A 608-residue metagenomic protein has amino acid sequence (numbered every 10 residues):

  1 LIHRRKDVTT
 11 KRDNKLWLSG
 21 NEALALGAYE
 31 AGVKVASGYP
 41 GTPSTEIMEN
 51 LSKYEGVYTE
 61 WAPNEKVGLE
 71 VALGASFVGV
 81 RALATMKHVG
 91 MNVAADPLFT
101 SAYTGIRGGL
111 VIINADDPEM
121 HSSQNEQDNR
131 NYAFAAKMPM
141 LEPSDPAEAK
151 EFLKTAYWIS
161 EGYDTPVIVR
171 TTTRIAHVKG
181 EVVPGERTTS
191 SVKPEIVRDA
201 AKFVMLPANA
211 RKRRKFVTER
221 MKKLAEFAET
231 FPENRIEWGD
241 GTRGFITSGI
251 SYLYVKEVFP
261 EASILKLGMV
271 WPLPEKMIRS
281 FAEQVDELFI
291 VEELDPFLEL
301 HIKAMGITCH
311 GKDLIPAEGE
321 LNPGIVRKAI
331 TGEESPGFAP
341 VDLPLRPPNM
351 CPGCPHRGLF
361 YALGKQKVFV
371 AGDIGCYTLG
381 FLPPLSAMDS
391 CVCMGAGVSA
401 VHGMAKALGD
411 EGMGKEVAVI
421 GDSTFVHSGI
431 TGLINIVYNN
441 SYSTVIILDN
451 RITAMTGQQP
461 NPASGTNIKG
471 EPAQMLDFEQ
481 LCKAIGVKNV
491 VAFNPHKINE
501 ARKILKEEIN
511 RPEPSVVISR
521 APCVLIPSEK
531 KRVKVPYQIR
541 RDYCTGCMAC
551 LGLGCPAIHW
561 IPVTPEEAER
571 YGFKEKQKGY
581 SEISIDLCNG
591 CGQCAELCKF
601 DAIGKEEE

Functional and structural regions predicted by a protein language model:
I2-N21, A31, P143-M350, P355-H356 (+6 more regions): Flexible, low-complexity linker and terminal segments
I2-P146, R174, W238-G239, I264 (+2 more regions): Thiamine diphosphate
I47-N50, L73, A94-L98, M120-Q127 (+15 more regions): Short acidic, glycine/serine/threonine-rich loops at helix termini
N50-G56, V255-L265, Q480-G486: Short helix-loop-beta junction
G56-P63, T104-A115, V197-D199, Y438-R451 (+2 more regions): A glycine-rich helix N-cap at a beta->alpha junction
D117-P166, T172, A200-V204, A208 (+3 more regions): Conserved thiamine diphosphate
S122, F381-I518, I526-E529: Thiamine diphosphate
